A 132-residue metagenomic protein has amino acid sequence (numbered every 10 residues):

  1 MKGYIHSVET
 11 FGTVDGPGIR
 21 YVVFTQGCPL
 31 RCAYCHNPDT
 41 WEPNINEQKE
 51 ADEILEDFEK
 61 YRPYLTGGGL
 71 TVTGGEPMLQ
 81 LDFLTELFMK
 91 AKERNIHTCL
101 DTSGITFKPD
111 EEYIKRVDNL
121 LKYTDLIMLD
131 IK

Functional and structural regions predicted by a protein language model:
M1-Y4: Extreme N-terminal starter segment of soluble prokaryotic enzymes
S7-E9, T13-Q48: Canonical Radical SAM [4Fe-4S] cluster-binding loop centered on the CxxxCxxC motif and its immediate flanking residues
I19, N37-K122: Conserved Radical SAM active-site core
V23, C32, E76, L100 (+1 more regions): Conserved, mostly hydrophobic/aromatic
L30, Y61-R62, L126: Bulky hydrophobic/aromatic packing residues
L121-K132: Non-cysteine beta-strand/loop elements that form the S-adenosyl-L-methionine
